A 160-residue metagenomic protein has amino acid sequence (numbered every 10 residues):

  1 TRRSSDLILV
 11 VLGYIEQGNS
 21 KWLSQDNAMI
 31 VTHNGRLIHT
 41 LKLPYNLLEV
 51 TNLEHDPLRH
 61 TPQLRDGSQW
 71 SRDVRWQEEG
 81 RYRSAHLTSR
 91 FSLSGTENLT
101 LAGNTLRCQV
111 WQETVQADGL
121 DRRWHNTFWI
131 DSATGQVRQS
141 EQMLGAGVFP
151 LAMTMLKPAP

Functional and structural regions predicted by a protein language model:
T1-S4: Short, small-residue-biased leader/transition segments that mark boundaries at the very start of proteins
D6-L9: Charged, amphipathic alpha-helical segments
V11-Y14, L101: Generic detector of low-complexity/intrinsically disordered segments and short hydrophobic N-terminal stretches
G13-S71: An acidic-aromatic
E16, K21, R83, N98 (+1 more regions): Polar low-complexity intrinsically disordered regions enriched in Ser/Thr and small residues
S24, H33, L37-T40, C108-T114 (+1 more regions): Extended soluble regions of mature proteins
D56-R65, R81-Y82, T154-P160: An exposed acidic His-Trp-rich patch
V74-F128: Extended beta-strand-rich segments in extracellular/periplasmic secretory proteins, especially within noncatalytic
